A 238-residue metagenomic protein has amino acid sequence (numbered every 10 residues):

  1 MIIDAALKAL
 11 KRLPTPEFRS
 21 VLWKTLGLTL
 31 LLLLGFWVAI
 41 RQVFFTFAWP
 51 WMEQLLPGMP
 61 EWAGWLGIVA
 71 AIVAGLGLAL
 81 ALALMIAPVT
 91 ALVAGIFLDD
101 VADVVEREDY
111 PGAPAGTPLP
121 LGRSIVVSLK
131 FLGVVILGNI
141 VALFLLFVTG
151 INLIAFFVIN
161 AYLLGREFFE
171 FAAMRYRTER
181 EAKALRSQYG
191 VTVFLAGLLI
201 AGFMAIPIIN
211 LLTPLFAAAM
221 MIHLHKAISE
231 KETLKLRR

Functional and structural regions predicted by a protein language model:
M1-A142, R180, V193, G197 (+3 more regions): Helix-coil boundary and N-terminal low-complexity module in membrane systems
I72-D103, L146-A173, I208-E232: Selective recognition of hydrophobic, aromatic-rich stretches within alpha-helical transmembrane segments of polytopic
G165-F194, L198-I200: Hydrophobic alpha-helical transmembrane segments and adjacent short intramembrane/lumenal linkers of inner/organellar
